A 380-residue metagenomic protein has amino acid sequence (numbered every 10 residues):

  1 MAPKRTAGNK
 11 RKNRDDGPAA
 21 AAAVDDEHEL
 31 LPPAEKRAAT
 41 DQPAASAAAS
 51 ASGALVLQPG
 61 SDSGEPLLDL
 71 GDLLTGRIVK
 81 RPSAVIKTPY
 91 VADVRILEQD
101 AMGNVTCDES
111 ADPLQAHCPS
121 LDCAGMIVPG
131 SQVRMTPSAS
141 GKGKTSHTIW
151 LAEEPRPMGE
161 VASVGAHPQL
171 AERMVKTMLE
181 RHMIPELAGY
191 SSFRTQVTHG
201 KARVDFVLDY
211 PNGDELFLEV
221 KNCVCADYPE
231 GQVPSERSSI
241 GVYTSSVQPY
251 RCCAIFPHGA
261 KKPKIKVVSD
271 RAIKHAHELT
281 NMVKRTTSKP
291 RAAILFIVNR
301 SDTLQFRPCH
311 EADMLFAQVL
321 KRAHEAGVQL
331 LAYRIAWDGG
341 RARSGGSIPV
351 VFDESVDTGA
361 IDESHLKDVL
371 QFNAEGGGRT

Functional and structural regions predicted by a protein language model:
D41-A45, A49-D72, E180: Short boundary/loop segments of OB/S1/cold-shock single-stranded nucleic-acid-binding domains
L70, S245, A254, K261 (+3 more regions): Non-catalytic C-terminal interaction segments of nucleic acid-processing enzymes
L70-A84: Structural detector for short beta-strands of small beta-barrel domains
V85-V94: Short aromatic-glycine-enriched beta-strand elements
A101-M126: Beta-strand/loop nucleic-acid-binding surfaces
A111, A124-R181: Terminal, basic amphipathic appendages of nucleotide-handling enzymes
E180-K201, D205: A short acidic/basic microdomain associated with nuclease active sites
V204-I265, L279: Conserved catalytic cores of phosphodiester-cleaving nucleases, focusing on short active-site segments
